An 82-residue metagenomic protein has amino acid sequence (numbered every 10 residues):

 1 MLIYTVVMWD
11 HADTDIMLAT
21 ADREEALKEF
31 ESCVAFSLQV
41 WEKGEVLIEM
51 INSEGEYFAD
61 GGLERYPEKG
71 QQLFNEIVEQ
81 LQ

Functional and structural regions predicted by a protein language model:
M1-D15, K43: Short aromatic-glycine-(Arg/Gly/Cys) micro-motifs in beta-strand/loop hairpins
T5-V7, D22, E79: Serine/threonine-rich, low-complexity intrinsically disordered segments
A12-E25: A short, exposed loop/beta-hairpin motif centered on an aromatic-Gly-Thr core
L18-T20, E31-V34: Surface-exposed beta-strand edges and their flanking turn/coil or helix-capping segments
A26-F30: Short amphipathic alpha-helices within nucleic acid-binding modules
V34-Q82: Short, mixed-charge low-complexity intrinsically disordered segments
